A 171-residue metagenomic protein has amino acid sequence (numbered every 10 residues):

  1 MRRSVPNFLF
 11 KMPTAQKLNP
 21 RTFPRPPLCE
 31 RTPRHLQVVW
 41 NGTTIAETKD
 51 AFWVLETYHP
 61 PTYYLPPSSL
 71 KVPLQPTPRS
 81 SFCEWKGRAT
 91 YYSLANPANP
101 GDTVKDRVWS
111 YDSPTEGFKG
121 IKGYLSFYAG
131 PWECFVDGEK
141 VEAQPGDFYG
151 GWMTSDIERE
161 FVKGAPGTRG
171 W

Functional and structural regions predicted by a protein language model:
R2-W171: Terminal leader/tail segments of proteins
